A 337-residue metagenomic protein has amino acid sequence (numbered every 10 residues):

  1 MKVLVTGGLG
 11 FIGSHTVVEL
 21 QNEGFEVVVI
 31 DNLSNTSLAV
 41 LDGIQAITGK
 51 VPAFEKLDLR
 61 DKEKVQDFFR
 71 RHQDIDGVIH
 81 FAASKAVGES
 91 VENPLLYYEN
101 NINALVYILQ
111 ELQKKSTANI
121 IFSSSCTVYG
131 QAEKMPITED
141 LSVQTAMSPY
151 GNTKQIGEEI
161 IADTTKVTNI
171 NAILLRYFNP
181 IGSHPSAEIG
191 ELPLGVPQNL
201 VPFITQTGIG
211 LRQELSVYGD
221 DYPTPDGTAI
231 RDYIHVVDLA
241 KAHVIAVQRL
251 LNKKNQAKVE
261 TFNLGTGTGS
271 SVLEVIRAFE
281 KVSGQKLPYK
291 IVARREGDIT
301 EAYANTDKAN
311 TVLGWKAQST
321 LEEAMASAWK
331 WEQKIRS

Functional and structural regions predicted by a protein language model:
M1-G77, V196: N-terminal Rossmann/SDR dinucleotide-binding element
H15, E19, E111, I160 (+1 more regions): Rossmann-fold NAD(P)-dependent oxidoreductase module
R60-D61, N93, N305, T320: Acidic/polar helix N-cap motif
D76-I79, I121: N-terminal Rossmann-like NAD(P) cofactor-binding module of classical short-chain dehydrogenase/reductase
A82-K85, S124: Conserved NAD(P)H cofactor-binding loop of Rossmann-fold oxidoreductase domains
E92-L95, E99-Y107, N119, V128-L174 (+2 more regions): Catalytic helix-loop patch of NAD(P)-dependent Rossmann-fold dehydrogenases
F203, I209-S337: C-terminal substrate-binding subdomain of Rossmann-fold SDR/epimerase-dehydratase oxidoreductases
